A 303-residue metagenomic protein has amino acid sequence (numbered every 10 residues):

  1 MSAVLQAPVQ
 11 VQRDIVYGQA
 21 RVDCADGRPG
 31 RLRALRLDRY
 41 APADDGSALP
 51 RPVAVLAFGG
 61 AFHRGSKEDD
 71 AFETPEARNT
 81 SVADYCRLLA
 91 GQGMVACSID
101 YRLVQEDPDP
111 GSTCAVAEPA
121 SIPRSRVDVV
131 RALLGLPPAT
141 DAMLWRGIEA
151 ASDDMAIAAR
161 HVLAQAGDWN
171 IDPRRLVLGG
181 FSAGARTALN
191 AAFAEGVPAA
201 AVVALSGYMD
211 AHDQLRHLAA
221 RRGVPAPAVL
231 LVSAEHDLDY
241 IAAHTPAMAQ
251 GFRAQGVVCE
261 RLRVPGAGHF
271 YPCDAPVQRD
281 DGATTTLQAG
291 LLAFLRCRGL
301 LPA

Functional and structural regions predicted by a protein language model:
M1-L49: N-terminal cap/lid segment of alpha/beta-hydrolase-fold proteins
G46-L49, A54-L88: Short, surface-exposed "cap/lid" segments of acyl-processing enzymes
L56-A61, S182, G207, A234-E235: Glycine-rich His-Gly loop
G93-E106: Conserved alpha/beta-hydrolase
S112-A166: Alpha/beta-hydrolase active-site loop
A150-G223: Primarily recognizes the serine-hydrolase "nucleophile elbow" in alpha/beta-hydrolase and SGNH/GDSL folds
A201-R263: The feature captures the conserved acid-bearing segment of alpha/beta-hydrolase catalytic domains
V232, R253-A303: C-terminal catalytic histidine-bearing segment of alpha/beta-hydrolase fold enzymes
